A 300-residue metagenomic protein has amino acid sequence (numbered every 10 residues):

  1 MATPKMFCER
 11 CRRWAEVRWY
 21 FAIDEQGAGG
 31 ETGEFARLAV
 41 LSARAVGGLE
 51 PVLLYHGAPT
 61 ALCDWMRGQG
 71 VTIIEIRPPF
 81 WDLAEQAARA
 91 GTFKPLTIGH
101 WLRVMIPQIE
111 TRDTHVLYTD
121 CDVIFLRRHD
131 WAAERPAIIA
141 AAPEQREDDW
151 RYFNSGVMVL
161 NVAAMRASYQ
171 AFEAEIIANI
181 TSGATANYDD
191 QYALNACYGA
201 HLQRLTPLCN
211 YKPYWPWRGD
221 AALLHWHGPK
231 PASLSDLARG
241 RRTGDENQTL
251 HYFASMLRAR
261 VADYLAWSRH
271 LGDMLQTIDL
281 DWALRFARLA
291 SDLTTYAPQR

Functional and structural regions predicted by a protein language model:
M1-I23, A28, T32-L38, G47 (+1 more regions): A glycosyltransferase accessory/donor-loop signature
A43, P107, D122, M158-N161 (+2 more regions): A residue-level signal for conserved active-site and pocket-lining positions in enzyme catalytic cores
P51-G57: Short internal beta-strands
L62-I109: Active-site-proximal specificity loops/subdomain of glycosyltransferases
M66-R77, A137-A140, D220-L224: Active-site regions of enzymes building and remodeling cell-envelope glycoconjugates
P78-Q86, E147-D148, N210-W215: A short acidic, often aromatic-flanked loop/helix-cap motif at beta-alpha or helix-coil junctions that lines enzyme
Q86-L96, N154-G156, R218-H225: Short, surface-exposed amphipathic charged segments that create phosphate/polyanion-binding patches used for binding
I98-Y152, M158-L160: GT-A fold catalytic core of metal-dependent nucleotide-sugar glycosyltransferases, centered on the diacidic
